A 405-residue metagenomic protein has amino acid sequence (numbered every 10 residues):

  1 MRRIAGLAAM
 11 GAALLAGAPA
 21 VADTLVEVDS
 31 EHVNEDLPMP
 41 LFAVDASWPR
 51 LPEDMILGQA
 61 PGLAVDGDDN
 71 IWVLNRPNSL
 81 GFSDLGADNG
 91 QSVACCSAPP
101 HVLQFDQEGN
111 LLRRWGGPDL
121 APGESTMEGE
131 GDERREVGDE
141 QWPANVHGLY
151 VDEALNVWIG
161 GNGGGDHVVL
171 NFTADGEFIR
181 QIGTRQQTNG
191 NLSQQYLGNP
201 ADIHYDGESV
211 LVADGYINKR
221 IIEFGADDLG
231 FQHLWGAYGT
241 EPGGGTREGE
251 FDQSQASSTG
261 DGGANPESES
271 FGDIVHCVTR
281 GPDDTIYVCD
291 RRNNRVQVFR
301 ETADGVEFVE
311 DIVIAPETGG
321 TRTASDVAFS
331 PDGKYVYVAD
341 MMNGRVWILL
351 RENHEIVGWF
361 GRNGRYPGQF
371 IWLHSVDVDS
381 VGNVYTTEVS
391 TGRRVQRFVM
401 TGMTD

Functional and structural regions predicted by a protein language model:
D23-A46: Blade/loop signatures of beta-propeller domains
V26, A46-A87: Beta-strand-rich domains and repeat architectures in extracellular enzymes and scaffolds, especially beta-propellers
D54-D66, A98-P100, L120-E153, Q187-S209 (+3 more regions): Beta-rich, blade/repeat-based domains predominating in secreted/periplasmic proteins but also intracellular
N70-W72, N156-W158, V210-A213, T285-Y287 (+3 more regions): Conserved beta-propeller blade signature
P99-L103, H167-L170, R220-E223, R295-V298 (+2 more regions): A short loop-to-beta-strand structural motif that recurs across blades of beta-propeller domains
D106-N110, T173-E177, G225-D228, R300-D304 (+2 more regions): Short loop/turn segments that connect beta-strands within beta-propeller blades
C289-R291, R295-F299, I312, T318-E355: Loop/turn-rich, solvent-exposed surfaces of beta-rich toroidal or solenoidal domains
I371-D405: Blade-level signature of beta-propeller repeat domains, shared across WD40, Kelch, NHL, RCC1 and BNR/Asp-box propellers
